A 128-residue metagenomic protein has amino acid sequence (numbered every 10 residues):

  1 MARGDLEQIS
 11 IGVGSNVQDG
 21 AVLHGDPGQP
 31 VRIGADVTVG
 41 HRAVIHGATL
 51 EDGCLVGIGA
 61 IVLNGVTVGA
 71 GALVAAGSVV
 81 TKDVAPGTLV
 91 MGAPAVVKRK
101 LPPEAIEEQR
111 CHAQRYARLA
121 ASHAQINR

Functional and structural regions predicted by a protein language model:
G4-D5, D26: A short gly/proline-enriched turn/hairpin at secondary-structure junctions
Q8-S10: Surface-exposed loop/turn motifs in large extracellular/passenger domains
V13, D19-G20, G25, P30-I33 (+1 more regions): Glycine-rich hexapeptide-repeat left-handed beta-helix
